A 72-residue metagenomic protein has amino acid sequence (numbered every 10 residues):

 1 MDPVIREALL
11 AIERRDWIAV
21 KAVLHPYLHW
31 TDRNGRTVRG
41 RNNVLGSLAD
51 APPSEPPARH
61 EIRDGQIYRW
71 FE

Functional and structural regions predicted by a protein language model:
D2, L10, W17-S54: A solvent-exposed, acidic/Ser-Thr-rich amphipathic alpha-helical stretch
D16-W17, Q66: Residue-level recognition of short, well-ordered coil/turn positions that link secondary-structure elements
E55-E72: Short beta-strand edge/turn micro-motifs at domain boundaries
